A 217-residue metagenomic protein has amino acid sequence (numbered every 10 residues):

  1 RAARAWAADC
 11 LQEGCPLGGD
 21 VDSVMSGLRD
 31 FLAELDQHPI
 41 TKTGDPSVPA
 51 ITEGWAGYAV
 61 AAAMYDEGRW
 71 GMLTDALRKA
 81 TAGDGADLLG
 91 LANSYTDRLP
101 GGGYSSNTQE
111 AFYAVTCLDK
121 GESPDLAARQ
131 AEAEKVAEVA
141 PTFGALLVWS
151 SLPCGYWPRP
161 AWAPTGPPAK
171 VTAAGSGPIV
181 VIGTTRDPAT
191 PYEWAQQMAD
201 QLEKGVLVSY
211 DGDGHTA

Functional and structural regions predicted by a protein language model:
R1-Q12, L89, A111: Extended hydrophobic/aromatic segments used for targeting, binding, or gating
G14-D20: Short, polar/flexible loop-turn hinges at active-site or ligand-entry regions and domain interfaces
M25-T172: Alpha/beta-hydrolase fold active-site neighborhood
C117, D187, M198: Hydrophobic, well-ordered secondary-structure elements that form the walls of internal hydrophobic environments
V171-G175, D200-L202: Short, conserved loop/helix-junction motifs that constitute active-site signature segments in enzyme catalytic cores
A174-G175, V180-G183, D187: Short beta-strand/loop motif that positions the catalytic acidic residue of the alpha/beta-hydrolase fold
P188-E193: Conserved alpha/beta-hydrolase "acid-adjacent" motif
Q201-T216: Catalytic histidine neighborhood in serine/cysteine hydrolases with alpha/beta-hydrolase-type architecture
